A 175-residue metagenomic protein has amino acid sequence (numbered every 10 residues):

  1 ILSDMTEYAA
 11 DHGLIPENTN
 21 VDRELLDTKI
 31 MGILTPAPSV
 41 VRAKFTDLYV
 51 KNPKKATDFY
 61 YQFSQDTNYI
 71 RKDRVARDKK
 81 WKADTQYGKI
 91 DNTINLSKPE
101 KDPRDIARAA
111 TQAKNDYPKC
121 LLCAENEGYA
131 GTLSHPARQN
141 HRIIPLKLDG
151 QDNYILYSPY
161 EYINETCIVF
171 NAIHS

Functional and structural regions predicted by a protein language model:
I1-H174: Active-site microenvironments that recognize anionic phosphate/pyrophosphate groups
